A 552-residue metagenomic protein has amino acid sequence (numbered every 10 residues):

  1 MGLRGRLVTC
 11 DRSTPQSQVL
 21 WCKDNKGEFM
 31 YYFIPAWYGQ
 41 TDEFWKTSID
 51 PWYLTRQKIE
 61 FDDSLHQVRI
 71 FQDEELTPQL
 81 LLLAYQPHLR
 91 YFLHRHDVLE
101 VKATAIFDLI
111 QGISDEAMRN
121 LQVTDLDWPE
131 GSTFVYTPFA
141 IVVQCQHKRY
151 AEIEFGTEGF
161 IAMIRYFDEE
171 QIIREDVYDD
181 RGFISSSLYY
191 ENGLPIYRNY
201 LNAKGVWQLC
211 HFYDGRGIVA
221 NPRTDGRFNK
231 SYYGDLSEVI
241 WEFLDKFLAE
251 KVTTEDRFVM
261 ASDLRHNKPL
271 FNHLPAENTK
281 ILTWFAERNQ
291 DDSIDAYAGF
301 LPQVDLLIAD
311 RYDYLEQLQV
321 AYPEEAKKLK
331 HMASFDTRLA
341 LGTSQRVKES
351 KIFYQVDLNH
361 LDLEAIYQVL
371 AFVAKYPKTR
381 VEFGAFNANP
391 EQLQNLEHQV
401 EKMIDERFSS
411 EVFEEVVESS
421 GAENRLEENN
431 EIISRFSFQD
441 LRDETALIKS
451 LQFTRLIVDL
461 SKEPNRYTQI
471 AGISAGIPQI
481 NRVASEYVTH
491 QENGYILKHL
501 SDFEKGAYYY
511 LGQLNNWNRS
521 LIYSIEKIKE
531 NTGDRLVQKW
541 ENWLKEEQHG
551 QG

Functional and structural regions predicted by a protein language model:
G2-R6, C22, K26-T253: Long terminal accessory regions outside catalytic cores
F247-V252, R288-L307: Membrane-proximal helix-turn-helix segments that form the acceptor-binding/catalytic region of lipid-linked
M260-L264, N272-N289: Active-site proximal beta-strand in glycosyltransferases
L301-L329: A short, active-site helix/loop in glycosyltransferases that binds the activated sugar's phosphate group
T337-S419: Conserved catalytic-core segment of nucleotide-activated headgroup transferases in glycan assembly
N424-T468: Donor nucleotide-activated moiety binding/catalytic core segment of transferases that use nucleotide-activated donors
F453, V458-N518: Catalytic binding pocket for nucleotide-activated donors in carbohydrate/polymer assembly enzymes
N515-Q548: A charged, aromatic-enriched C-terminal amphipathic alpha-helix characteristic of glycosyltransferases across folds
